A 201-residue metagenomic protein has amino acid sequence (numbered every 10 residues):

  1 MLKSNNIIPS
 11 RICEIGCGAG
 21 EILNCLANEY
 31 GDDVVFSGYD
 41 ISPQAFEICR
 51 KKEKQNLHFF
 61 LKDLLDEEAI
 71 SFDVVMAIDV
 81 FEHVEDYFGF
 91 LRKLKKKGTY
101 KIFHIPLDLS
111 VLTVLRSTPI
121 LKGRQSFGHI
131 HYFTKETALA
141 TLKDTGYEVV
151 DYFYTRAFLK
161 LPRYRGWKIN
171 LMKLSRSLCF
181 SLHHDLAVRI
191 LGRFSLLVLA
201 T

Functional and structural regions predicted by a protein language model:
M1-I8: Conserved alpha-helix/loop element of class I SAM-dependent methyltransferases that forms part of the SAM/SAH-binding
G16-G18: Class I SAM-dependent methyltransferase "Motif I" SAM/SAH-binding loop
E21, C25-L57, L61-D63: Class I SAM-dependent methyltransferase SAM/SAH-binding core
E21, Q44-I48, K52, E85-L199: S-adenosyl-L-methionine-dependent methyltransferase catalytic module, highlighting the catalytic core
D66-I70: Short conserved loop adjoining the S-adenosyl-L-methionine
M76: A conserved beta-strand element that flanks and buttresses the S-adenosyl-L-methionine
V80: Hydrophobic adenine-recognition pocket in adenosine-nucleotide-binding enzymes
